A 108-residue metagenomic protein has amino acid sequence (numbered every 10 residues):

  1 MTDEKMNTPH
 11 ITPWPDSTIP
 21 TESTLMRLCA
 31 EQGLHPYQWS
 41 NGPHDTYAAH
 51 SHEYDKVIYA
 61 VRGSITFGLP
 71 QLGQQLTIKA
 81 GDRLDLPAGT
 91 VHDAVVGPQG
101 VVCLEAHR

Functional and structural regions predicted by a protein language model:
M1-W39, A48: A short, N-terminal "cap"/entry segment at the start of jelly-roll beta-barrel domains of the cupin/DSBH fold
Y37, T46-Y47, G63-G68: Short beta-strand segments in beta-sandwich/barrel cores
P43, E53, L72, T90-V91 (+1 more regions): A generic "binding-loop/recognition-motif" signal
T46-Y47, R83-L84, A88-D93: Histidine-centered metal-chelating micro-motifs
S51-F67: Short, conserved beta-strand element in jelly-roll/cupin
L72-A88: Short acidic-glycine-tyrosine-enriched beta hairpin
A88-R108: Ligand-binding loop in jelly-roll beta-barrel domains
